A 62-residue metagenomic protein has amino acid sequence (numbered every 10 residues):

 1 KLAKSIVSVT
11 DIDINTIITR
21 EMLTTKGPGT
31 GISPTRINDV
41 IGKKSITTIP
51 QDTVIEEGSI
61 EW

Functional and structural regions predicted by a protein language model:
K1-W62: Catalytic cores and adjacent flexible loops of soluble metabolic enzymes that perform enolate/carbanion chemistry on
